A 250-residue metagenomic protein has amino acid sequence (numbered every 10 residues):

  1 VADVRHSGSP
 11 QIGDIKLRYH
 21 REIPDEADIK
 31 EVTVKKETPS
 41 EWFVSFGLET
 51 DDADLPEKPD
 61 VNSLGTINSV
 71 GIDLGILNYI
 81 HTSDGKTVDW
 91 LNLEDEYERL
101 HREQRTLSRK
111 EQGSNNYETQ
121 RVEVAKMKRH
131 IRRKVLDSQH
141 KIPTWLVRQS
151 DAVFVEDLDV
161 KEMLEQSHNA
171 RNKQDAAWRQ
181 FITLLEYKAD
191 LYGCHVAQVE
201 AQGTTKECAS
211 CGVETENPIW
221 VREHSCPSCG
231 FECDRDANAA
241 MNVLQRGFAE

Functional and structural regions predicted by a protein language model:
V1-E37: Acidic carboxylate diad motif detector
E37-E250: Positively charged, helix-rich recognition surfaces that bind polyanionic ligands
